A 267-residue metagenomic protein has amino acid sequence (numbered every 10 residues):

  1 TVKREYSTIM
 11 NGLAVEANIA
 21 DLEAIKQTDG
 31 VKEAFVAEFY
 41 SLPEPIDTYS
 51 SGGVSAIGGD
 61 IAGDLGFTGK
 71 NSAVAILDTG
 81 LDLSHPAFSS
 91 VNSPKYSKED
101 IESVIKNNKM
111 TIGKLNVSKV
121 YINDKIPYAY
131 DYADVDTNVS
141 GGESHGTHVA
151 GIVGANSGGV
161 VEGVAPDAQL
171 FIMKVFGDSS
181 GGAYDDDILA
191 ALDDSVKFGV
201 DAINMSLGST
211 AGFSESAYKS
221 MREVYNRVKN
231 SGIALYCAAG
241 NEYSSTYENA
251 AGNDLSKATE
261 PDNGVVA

Functional and structural regions predicted by a protein language model:
V2-L65, K70, A87-S90, P94: Autoinhibitory propeptides
I9-N11, A20-L22, E38-L42, T79-L83 (+6 more regions): Solvent-exposed loop/turn segments at secondary-structure junctions within structured extracellular/periplasmic domains
A14-E16, F35, A73-I76, F171-I172 (+3 more regions): Structured core elements
N18-D21, G58, S84, I122 (+5 more regions): Stable alpha-helical elements in mature extracytoplasmic
I61-D185, F198-D201, N230, S245 (+1 more regions): Subtilisin-like serine protease catalytic core
P86, V200-A267: Catalytic-core segments of hydrolase enzymes
A190-G199: Short, well-structured alpha-helical segments in soluble
